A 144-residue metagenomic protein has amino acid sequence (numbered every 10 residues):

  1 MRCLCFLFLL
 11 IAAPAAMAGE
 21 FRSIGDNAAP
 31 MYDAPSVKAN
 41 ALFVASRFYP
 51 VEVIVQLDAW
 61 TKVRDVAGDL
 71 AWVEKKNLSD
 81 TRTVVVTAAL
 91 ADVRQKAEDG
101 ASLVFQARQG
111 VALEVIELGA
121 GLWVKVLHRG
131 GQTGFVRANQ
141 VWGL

Functional and structural regions predicted by a protein language model:
M1-C5: Positively charged n-region of N-terminal signal peptides that target proteins for export
A12-P14: N-terminal signal peptide c-region/cleavage motif recognized by signal peptidases
A16-D33, A41-Y49, I54-Q132, V136-L144: SH3-family beta-barrel domains
